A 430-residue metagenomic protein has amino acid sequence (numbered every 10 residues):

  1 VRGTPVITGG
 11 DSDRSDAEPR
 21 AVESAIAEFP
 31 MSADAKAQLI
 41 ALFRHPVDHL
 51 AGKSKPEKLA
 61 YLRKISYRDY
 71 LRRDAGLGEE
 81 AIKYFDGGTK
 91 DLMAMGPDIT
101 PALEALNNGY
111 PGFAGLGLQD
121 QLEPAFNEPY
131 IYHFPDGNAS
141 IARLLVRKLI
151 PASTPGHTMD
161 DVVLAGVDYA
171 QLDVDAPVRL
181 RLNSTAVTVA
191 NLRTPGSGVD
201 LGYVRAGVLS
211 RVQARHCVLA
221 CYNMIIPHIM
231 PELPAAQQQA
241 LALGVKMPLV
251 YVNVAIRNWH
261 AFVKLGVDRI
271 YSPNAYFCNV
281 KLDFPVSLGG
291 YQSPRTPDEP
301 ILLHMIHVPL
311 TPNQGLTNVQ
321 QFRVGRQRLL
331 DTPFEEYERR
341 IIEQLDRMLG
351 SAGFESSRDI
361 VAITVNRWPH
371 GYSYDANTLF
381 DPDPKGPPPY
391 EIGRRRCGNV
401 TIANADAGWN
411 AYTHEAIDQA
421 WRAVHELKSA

Functional and structural regions predicted by a protein language model:
V1, R63-R68, R73-L77, G137 (+11 more regions): Conserved beta-strand->loop/alpha-helix structural units within folded catalytic cores of enzymes with alpha/beta
V1-A41: Dinucleotide-binding Rossmann-like beta1-alpha1 core, especially the glycine-rich loop that anchors the ADP
R2-G9, V167-A176, L182-G202, R367-P387: Charged, often glycine-rich, active-site loop that binds/positions anionic groups
D11, R44, Y67, D74-L77 (+8 more regions): Catalytic domains of carbohydrate-active enzymes that cleave complex glycans
R44-S184, P195: Active-site/ligand-binding neighborhood in enzyme catalytic cores
K53-A60, N127-D136, Q237-L243, Q320-E336 (+1 more regions): Active-site rim elements
V178, L182-Q314: Mid-domain catalytic core of redox enzymes that form a hydrophobic substrate pocket/lid adjacent to a catalytic redox
V204, A255, A261-A430: Conserved flavin/dinucleotide-binding core of flavoenzymes
